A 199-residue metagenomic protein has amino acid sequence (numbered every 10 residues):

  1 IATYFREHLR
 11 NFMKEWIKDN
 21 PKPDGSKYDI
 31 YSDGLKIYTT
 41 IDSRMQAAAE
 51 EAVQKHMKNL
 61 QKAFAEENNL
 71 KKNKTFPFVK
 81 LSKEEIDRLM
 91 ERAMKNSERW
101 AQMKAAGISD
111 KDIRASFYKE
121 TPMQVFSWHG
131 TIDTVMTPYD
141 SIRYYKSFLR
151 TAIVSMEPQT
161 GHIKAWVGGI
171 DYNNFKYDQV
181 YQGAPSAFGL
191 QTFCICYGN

Functional and structural regions predicted by a protein language model:
I1-N199: Extended, non-catalytic substrate-recognition/exosite surfaces adjacent to catalytic cores, especially in enzymes
